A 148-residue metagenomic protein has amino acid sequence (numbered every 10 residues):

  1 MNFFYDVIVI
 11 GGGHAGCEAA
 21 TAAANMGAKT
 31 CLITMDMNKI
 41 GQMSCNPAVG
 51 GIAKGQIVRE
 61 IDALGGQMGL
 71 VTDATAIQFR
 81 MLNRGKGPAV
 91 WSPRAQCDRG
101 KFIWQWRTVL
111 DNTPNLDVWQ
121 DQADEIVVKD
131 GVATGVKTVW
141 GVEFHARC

Functional and structural regions predicted by a protein language model:
N2-A15: Beta1/beta-strand and adjacent pyrophosphate-binding region of the FAD-binding site in flavoprotein oxidoreductases
F3-Y5, V139-C148: Core beta-strand elements of the Rossmann-like FAD/NAD(P) dinucleotide-binding domain in flavoenzyme oxidoreductases
F4, T21-K129, W140: Conserved N-terminal/central alpha/beta ligand/cofactor-binding core
G131-V136: Short, hydrophobic/aromatic-rich segments at coil-to-beta transitions
